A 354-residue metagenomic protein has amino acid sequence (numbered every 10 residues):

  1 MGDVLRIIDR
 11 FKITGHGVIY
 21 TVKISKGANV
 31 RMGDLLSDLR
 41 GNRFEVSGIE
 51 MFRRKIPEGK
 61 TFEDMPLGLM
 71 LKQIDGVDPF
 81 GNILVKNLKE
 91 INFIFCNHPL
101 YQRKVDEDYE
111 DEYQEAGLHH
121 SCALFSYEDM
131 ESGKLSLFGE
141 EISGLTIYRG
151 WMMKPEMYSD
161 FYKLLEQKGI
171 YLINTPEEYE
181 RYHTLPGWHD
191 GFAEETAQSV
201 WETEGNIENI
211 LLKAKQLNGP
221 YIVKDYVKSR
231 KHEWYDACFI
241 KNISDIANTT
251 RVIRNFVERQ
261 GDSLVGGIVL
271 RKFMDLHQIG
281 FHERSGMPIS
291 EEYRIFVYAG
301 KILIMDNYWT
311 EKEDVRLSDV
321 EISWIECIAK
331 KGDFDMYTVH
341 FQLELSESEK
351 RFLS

Functional and structural regions predicted by a protein language model:
G2, G15-G17, R31, Q216 (+3 more regions): Short gly/pro-enriched beta-turn/loop segments at secondary-structure junctions
G2-G27, L35-L88: Beta-strand/loop-dominated core regions that host nucleotide or nucleotide-derived cofactor-binding catalytic loops
G27, S285-M287, K331-D333: Short loop/turn motifs at secondary-structure junctions and domain boundaries
A28-M32, D75-P79, N209-I210, I246-T250 (+1 more regions): Short, conserved charged micro-motifs
F52-T61, I325-K330, M336: A conserved acidic, glycine/proline-rich C-terminal tail/linker
K89-Y171: ATP-binding N-terminal substructure of ATP-dependent carboxylate-amine bond-forming enzymes
I94-C96, G139-E140, M153, K163-E291 (+1 more regions): Active-site nucleotide/adenylate-binding loops and adjacent lid/helix of ATP-dependent enzymes
F296-V297, I302-M305, G332-S354: Conserved metal-phosphate-binding beta-hairpin within the catalytic cores of diverse ATP-dependent phosphoryl-transfer
